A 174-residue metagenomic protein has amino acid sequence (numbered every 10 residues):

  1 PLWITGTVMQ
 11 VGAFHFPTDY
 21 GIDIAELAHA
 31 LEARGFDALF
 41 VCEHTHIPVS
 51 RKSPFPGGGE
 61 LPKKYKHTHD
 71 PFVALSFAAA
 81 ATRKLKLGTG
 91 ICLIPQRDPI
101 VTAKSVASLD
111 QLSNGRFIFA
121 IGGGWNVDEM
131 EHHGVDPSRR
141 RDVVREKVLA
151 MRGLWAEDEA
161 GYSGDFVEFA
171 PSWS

Functional and structural regions predicted by a protein language model:
P1-L2, W173: A short, compositionally biased domain-edge/stem linker segment
W3-A81: N-terminal beta1-alpha1-beta2 module of alpha/beta enzyme domains
V49, E60-L61, L85, T89 (+1 more regions): Internal, glycine-rich beta/alpha segment that forms the wall or movable "lid" of small-molecule/cofactor binding
F72-A80, K86-P95: Structural motif corresponding to the early beta-alpha repeats
